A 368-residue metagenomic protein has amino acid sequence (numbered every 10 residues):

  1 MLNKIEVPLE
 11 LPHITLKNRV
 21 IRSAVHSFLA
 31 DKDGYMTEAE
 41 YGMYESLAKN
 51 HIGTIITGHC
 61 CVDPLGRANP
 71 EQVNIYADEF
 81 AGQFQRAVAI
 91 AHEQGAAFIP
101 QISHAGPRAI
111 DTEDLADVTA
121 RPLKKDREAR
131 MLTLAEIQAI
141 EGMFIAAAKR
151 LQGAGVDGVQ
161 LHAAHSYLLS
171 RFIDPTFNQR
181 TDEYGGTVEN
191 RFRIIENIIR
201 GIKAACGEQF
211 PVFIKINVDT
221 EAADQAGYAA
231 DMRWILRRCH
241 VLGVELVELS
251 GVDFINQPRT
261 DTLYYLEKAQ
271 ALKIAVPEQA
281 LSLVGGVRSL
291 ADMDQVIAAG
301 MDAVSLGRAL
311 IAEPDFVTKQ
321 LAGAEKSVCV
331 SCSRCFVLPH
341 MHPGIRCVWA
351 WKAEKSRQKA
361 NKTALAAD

Functional and structural regions predicted by a protein language model:
M1-D368: Flavin-dependent oxidoreductase catalytic cores
